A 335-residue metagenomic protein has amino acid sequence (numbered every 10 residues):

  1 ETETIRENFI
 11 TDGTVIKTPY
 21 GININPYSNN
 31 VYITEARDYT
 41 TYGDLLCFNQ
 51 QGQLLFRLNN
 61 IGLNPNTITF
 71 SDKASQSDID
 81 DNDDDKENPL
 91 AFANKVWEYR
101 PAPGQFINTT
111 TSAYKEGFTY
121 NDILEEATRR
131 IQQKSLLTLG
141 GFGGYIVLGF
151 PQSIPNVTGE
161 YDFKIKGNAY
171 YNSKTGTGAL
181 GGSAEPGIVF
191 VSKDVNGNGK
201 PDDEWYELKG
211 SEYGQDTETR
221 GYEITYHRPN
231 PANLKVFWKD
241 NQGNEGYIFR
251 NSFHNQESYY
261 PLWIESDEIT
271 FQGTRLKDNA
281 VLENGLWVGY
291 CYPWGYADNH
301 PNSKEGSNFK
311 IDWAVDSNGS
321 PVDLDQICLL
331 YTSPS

Functional and structural regions predicted by a protein language model:
I5-G13, L54-N59: A short beta-strand motif characteristic of beta-propeller blades
K17-N23, L63-K73: Repeated scaffold domains used in trafficking and secretory/extracellular systems, primarily beta-propellers
Y27-N29: Short coil/turn segments that connect the beta-strands within blades of beta-propeller domains
R37-T41: Short glycine/acidic-enriched loop and turn motifs that connect beta-strands
T175-L180, V195-E204: Acidic, glycine-anchored loop motifs typical of Ca2+
A179-G187: Short coil-to-beta strand junction motifs in C2/discoidin
S211-S307: Low-complexity, serine/threonine/proline-enriched polar segments
Y331-S335: Conserved small/polar residues in nucleotide/adenosyl-binding loops
